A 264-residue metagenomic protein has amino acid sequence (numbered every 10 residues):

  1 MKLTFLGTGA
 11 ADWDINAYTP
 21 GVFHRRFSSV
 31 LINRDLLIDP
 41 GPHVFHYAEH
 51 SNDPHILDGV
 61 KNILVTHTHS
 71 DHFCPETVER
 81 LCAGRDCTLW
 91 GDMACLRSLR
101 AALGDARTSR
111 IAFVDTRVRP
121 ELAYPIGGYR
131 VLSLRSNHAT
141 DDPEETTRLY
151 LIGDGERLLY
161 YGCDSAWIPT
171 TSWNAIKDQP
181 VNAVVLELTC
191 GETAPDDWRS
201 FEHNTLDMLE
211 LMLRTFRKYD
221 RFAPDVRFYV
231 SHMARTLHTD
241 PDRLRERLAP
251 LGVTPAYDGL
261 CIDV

Functional and structural regions predicted by a protein language model:
M1-T4: Extreme N-terminal starter segment of soluble prokaryotic enzymes
G7-F27, L31, T116-R199: Active-site-proximal loop/helix segment associated with metal-binding centers of metalloenzymes
A11-T68, C74-R80, I168-I176: Pre-active-site segment of Zn-dependent metallo-hydrolases
L37-G41, G59-D71, P75, W90-M93 (+4 more regions): Active-site neighborhood of phospho(di)ester-bond hydrolases with catalytic His/Asp-centered motifs
P42-V44, S70, N137-D142, S165-I168 (+1 more regions): Short beta->alpha connector loops
N52-T116: Active-site HxH/HxHxD metal-binding segment of metal-dependent hydrolases
C95-A101, T236-P241, D263: Short, charged/polar "capping" segments at the starts of alpha-helices and the immediately preceding loops
W167-L260: Cap/insert and terminal regions of metallo-dependent hydrolase folds
